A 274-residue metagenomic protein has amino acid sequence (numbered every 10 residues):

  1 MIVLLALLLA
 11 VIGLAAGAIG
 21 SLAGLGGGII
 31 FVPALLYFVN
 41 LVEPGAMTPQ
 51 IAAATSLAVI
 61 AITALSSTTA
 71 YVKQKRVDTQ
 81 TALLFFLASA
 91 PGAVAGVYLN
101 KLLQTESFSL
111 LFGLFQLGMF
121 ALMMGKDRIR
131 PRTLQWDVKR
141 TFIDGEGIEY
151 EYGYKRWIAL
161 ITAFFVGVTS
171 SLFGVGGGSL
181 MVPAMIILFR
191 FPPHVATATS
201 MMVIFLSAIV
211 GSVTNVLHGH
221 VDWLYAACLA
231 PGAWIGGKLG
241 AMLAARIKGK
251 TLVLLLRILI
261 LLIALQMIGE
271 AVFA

Functional and structural regions predicted by a protein language model:
M1-I19, L36-A46, S66-V166, I187 (+1 more regions): Juxtamembrane transmembrane-helix boundary motif
L22, G28-F38, A70, G178-L188 (+1 more regions): Re-entrant/interfacial helical elements at transmembrane boundaries that shape and gate the permeation pathway
G24, D78, G174: Conserved G/P- and acidic residue-centered "switch" motifs that form tight phosphate/ATP-binding loops in soluble
G28, V32, I62-L65, G96 (+4 more regions): Alpha-helical transmembrane segments of polytopic integral membrane proteins, especially the permease/helical cores
G45-A54, Q80, R190-M201: Membrane-interface alpha-helices at helix entry/exit sites of multi-pass transporters
I51-T68, V72: Early transmembrane hairpin of solute transport permeases
S56-I60, S200-I204, Y225-A226, A230: Short hydrophobic/aromatic, small-residue-rich stretches within specific transmembrane helices of secondary active
E151-V195, M201-V203: Structural signal for alpha-helical transmembrane segments and their flanking helix-loop junctions in multi-pass
